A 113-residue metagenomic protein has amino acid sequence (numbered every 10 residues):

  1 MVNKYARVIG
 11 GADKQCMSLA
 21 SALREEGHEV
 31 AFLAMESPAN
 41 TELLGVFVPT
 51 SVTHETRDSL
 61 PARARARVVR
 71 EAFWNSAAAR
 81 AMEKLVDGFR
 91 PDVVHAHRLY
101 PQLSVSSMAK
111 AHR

Functional and structural regions predicted by a protein language model:
M1, E83-Q102: Short N-terminal targeting/anchoring amphipathic segment
V2-I9, C16, A20-S76, R80: N-terminal strand-loop element at the rim of the active site of nucleotide-sugar-dependent glycosyltransferases
A12, A72, D92-V94: Intrinsic low-complexity/disordered segments
A12-D13, V105: Conserved strand-to-helix beginnings and helix N-cap segments that scaffold or border functional pockets
A22, L85-G88, K110: Alpha-helical scaffold elements within enzyme catalytic domains, especially in hydrolases
L43, V105-S107: A short acidic (Asp/Glu
M82, S107-M108: Aromatic/hydrophobic pocket-lining residues that form π-stacking "cages" and hydrophobic walls in ligand
V93-H95, A109-R113: Active-site proximal beta-strand in glycosyltransferases
